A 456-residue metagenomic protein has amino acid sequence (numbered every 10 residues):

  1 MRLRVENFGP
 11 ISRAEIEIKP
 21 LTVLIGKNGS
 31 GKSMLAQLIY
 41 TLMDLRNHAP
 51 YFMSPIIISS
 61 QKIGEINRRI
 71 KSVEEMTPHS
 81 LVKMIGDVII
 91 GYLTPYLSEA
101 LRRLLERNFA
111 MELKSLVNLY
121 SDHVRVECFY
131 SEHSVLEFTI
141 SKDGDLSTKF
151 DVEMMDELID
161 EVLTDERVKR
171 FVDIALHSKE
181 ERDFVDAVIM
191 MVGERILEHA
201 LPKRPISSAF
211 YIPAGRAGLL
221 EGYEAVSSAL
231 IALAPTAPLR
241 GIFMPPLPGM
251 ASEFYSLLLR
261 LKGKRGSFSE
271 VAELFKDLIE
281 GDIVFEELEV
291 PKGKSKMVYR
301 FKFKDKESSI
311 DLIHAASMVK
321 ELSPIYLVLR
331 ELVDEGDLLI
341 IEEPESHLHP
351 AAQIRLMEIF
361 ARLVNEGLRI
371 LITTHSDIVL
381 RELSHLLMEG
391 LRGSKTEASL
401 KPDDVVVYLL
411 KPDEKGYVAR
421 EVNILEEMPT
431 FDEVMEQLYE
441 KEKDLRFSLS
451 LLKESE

Functional and structural regions predicted by a protein language model:
M1-L45, Y51-I66, V364, E454: Pre-Walker A-like glycine/lysine-rich segment at the N-terminus of P-loop NTPase domains
R4, L45-G336, P402, V406 (+1 more regions): Phosphate-coordinating catalytic segments in nucleotide- and nucleic-acid-processing enzymes
I325, R355-F360: Conserved hydrophobic alpha-helix in the ABC-type ATPase nucleotide-binding domain
V333, F360, V364-N365: Conserved ATPase "switch" residues in P-loop NTPase domains
E342-P344: Walker B catalytic acidic pair
R355, S376-E382: Conserved H-loop
L368-T373, L383: Conserved H-loop
